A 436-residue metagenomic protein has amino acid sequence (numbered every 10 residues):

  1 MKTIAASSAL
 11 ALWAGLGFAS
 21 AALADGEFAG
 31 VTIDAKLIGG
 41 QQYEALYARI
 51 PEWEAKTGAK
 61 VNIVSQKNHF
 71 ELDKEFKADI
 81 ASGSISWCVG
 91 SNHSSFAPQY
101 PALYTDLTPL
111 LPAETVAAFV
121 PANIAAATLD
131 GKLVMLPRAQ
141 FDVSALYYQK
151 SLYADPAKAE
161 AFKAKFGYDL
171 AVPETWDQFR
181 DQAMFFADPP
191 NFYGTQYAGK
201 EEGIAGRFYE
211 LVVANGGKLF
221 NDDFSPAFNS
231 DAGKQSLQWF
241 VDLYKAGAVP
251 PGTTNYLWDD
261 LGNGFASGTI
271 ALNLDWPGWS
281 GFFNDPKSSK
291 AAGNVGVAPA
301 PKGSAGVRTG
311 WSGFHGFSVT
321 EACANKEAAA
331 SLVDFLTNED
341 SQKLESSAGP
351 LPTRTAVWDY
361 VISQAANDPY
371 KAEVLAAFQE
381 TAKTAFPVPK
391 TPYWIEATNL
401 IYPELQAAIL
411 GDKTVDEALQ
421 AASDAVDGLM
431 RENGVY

Functional and structural regions predicted by a protein language model:
G26-A48, K67-H69, D142, E202 (+1 more regions): Extracytoplasmic "Venus flytrap"
E27, H93-Y148, D177-R180, R207 (+2 more regions): Hinge/lid segment of periplasmic solute-binding proteins
T32, G293-K302, S347-P403, A407 (+1 more regions): Long, aromatic- and glycine/proline-rich binding clefts that accommodate carbohydrate-like moieties
G40-K60, I401, L419: Short, polar/charged alpha-helical segment
R49, V89, A97-P98, G206-N215 (+1 more regions): Extracytoplasmic/periplasmic substrate-binding proteins
P51, A55-K56, K60, T128-G131 (+5 more regions): Extracytoplasmic/periplasmic substrate-recognition and gating elements
E52-A122, A126-T128, K132-M135, P156-A157 (+4 more regions): Extracytoplasmic "Venus flytrap"/periplasmic binding protein-like
A55, N62, P112, L129-I204 (+5 more regions): Helix-loop-helix "hinge/cap" segment bordering the ligand-binding cleft or interdomain interface
